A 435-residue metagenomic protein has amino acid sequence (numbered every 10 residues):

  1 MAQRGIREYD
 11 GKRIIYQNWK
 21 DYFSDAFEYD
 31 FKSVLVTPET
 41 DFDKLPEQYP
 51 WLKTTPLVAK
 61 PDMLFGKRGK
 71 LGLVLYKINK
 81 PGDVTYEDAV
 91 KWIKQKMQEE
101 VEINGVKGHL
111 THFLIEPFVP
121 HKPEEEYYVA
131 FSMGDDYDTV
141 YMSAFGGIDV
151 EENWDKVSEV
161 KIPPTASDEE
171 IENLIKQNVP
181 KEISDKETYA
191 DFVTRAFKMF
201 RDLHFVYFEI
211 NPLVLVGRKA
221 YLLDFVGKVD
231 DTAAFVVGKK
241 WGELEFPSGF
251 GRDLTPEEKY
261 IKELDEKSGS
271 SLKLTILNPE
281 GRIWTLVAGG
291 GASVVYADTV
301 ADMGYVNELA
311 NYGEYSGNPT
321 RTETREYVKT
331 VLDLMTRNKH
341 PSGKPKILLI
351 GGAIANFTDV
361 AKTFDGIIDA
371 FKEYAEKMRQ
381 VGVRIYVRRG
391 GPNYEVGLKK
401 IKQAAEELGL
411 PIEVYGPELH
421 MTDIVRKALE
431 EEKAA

Functional and structural regions predicted by a protein language model:
M1-F113, F118-I210, L215-I347, A361 (+4 more regions): ATP-dependent carboxylate/acyl-activation modules
I350-A353: Short loop-to-beta-strand entry elements in the cores of soluble alpha/beta enzymes
A355, Y386-V387, G397: N-terminal glycine-/lysine-enriched basic segments
V381-R389: Short internal beta-strands
